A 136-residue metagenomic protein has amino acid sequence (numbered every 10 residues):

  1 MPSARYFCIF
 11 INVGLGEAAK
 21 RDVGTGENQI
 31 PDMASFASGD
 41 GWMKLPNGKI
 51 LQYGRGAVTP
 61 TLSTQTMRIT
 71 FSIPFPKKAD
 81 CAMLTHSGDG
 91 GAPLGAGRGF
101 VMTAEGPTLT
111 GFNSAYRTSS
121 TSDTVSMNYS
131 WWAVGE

Functional and structural regions predicted by a protein language model:
M1-E136: Trimeric viral appendage architectures of receptor-binding fibers, tailspike depolymerases, and tail needles
